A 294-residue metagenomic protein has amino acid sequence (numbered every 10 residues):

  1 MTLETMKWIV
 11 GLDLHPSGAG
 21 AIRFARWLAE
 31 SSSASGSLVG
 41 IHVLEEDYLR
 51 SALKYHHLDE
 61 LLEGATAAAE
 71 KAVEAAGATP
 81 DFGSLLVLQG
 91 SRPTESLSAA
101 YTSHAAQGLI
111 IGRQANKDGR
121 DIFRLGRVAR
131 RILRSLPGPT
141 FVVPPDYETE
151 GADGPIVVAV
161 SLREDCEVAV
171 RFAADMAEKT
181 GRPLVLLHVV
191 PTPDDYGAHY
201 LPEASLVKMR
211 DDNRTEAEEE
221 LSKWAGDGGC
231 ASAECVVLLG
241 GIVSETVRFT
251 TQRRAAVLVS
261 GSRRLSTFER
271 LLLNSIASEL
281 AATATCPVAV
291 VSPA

Functional and structural regions predicted by a protein language model:
M1-E4, H56, E74-L109, A225-L258 (+1 more regions): Structural beta-alpha unit
T2-D59, P155-V207, D227-G228, T283: Small/aliphatic-rich secondary-structure junction motif
S33-S35, A105, P137, G181 (+2 more regions): Glycine-centered short loops/turns at secondary-structure junctions
V39-I41, G83-L88, F141, V185-L187 (+2 more regions): General small-molecule cofactor/ligand-binding pocket signal
H57-A68, A204-E216: A short acidic, glycine-rich active-site loop that binds or catalyzes chemistry on phosphate/adenosine moieties
I110-R113, P139-D146, G261, V288-S292: Short beta-strand elements of ligand-binding domains
I110-R131, D153, V257-T283: Glycine-rich, Arg-bearing micro-motifs that act as flexible, cationic patches
L125-Y147, A204, M209-R210: Extended, non-globular alpha-helical segments
